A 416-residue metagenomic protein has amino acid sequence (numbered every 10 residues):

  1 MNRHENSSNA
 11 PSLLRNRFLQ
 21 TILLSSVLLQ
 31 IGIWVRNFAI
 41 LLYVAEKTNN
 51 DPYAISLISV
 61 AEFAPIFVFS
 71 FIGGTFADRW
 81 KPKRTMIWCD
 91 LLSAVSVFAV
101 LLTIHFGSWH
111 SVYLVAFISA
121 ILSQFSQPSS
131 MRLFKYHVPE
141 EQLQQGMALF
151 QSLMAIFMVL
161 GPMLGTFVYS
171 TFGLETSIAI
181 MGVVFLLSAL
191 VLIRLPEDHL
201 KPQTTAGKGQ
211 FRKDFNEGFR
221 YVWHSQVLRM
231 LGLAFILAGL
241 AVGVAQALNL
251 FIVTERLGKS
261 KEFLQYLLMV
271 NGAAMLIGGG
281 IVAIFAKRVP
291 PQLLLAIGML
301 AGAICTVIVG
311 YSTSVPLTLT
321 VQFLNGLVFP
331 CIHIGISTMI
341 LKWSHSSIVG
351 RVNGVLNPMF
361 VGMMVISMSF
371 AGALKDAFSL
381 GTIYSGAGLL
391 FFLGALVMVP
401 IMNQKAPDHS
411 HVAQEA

Functional and structural regions predicted by a protein language model:
E5-A64, R220, H224-M269: Helix-loop boundary and gating motifs at the non-cytosolic
P11-R17, I104-F106, A206-G207, F219-S225 (+2 more regions): Helix-boundary and loop/linker segments of multi-pass membrane transporters
Q20-F38, A61-T75, K81-S96, S111-S170 (+6 more regions): Substrate-agnostic recognition of the 12-TM MFS/MFS-like secondary transporter fold
L41-K47, L101-T103, L160-I180, E255-R256 (+1 more regions): Transmembrane alpha-helix termini and helix-breaking/packing motifs in multi-pass membrane transporters
F67-S70, R79, K83-T85, C89 (+5 more regions): C-terminal transmembrane bundle of multi-pass solute transporters/carriers
A99-T103, S119, V191-L192, C305-V309 (+2 more regions): MFS-fold secondary transporters
L102-V115, G310-Q322: Helix-loop junctions at membrane interfaces in 12-TM secondary transporters
R132, Y136, I178, V184-G207 (+1 more regions): Helix-loop junctions on the cytosolic side of multi-pass membrane transporters, especially the intracellular loop
